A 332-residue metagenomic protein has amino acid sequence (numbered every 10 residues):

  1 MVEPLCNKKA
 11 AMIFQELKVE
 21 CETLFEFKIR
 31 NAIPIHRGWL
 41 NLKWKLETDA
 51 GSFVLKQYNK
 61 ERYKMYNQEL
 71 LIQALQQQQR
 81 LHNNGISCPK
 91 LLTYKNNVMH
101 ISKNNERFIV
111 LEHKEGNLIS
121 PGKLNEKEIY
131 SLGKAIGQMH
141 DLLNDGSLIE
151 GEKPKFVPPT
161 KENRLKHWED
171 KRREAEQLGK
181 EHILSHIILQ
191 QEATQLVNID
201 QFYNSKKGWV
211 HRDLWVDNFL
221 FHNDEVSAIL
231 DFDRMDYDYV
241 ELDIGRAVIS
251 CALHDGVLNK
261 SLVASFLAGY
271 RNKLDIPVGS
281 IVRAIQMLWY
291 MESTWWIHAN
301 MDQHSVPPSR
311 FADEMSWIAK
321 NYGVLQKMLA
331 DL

Functional and structural regions predicted by a protein language model:
M1-C88, L92-T93, D331-L332: Conserved NTP-binding catalytic cores of kinases and kinase-like/nucleotidyltransferase enzymes across multiple kinase
L5, W295-L332: ATP/Mg2+ or Mg2+-diphosphate-binding catalytic cores that bind nucleotide phosphates or diphosphates via glycine-rich
E16-L24, S147-E150, R164-R212: An alpha-helical support segment within catalytic cores of ATP-dependent transferases
W39-E47, V54-L55, L91, T194-L242: Active-site acidic catalytic loop and adjacent metal/ATP-binding pocket of ATP-dependent phosphoryl transfer enzymes
T48-L148: ATP-binding pocket architecture of kinase catalytic cores
K60, F108-P121, K171-R173, Y290-S309: A glycine-centered beta->alpha junction motif in the catalytic cores of kinase/phosphotransferase enzymes
G122, E126-K180: A cross-family kinase active-site recognition segment
E241-D275, Y290-V306: Active-site activation/catalytic loop segments of kinase-like enzymes and analogous catalytic loops in related
